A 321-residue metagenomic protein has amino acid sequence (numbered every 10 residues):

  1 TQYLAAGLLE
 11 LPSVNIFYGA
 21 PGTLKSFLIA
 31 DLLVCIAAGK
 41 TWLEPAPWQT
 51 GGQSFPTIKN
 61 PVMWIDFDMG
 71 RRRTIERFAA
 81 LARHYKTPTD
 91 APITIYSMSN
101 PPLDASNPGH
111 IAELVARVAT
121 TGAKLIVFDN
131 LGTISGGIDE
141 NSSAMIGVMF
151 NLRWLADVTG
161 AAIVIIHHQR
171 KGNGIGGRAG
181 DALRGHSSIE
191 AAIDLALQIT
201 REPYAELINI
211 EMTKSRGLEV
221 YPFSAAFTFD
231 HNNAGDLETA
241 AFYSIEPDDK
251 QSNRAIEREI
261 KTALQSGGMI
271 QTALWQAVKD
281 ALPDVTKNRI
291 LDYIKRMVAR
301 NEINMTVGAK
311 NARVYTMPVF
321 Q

Functional and structural regions predicted by a protein language model:
T1-L9: Pre-Walker A adenine-sensing motif
L9, W64, D129, I193 (+1 more regions): Conserved RecA-like P-loop NTPase ATPase core
L11-N15, N60: Pre-Walker A (Motif I) flank of P-loop NTPase domains
I16-F17, G22, S26-F27, L125 (+1 more regions): Phosphate-binding/switch region of NTP-binding enzymes
P21, P47-S143, G147, W154 (+2 more regions): Conserved inter-motif catalytic segment of the P-loop NTP-binding fold
L28, L32: Hydrophobic positions on the alpha1 helix immediately C-terminal to the Walker A/P-loop
C35-T50: Post-Walker A helix-loop "phosphate-sensing" segment adjacent to the P-loop in P-loop NTPases
A119-T120, V158, E202-Q321: C-terminal regions of RecA-like/P-loop NTPase motor modules
